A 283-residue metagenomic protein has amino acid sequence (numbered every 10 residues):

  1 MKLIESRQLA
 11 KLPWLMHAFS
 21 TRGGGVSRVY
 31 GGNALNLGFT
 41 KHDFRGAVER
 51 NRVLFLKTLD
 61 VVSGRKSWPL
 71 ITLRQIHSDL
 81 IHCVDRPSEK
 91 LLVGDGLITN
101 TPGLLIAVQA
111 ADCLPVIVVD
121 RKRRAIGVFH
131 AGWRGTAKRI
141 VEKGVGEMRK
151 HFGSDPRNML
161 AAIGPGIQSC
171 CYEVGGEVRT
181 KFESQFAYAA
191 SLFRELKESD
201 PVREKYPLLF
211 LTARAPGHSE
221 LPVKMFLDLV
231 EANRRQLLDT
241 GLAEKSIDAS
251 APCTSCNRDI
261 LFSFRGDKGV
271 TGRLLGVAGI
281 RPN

Functional and structural regions predicted by a protein language model:
M1-N283: Active-site microenvironment for binding and transforming phosphate-containing groups
